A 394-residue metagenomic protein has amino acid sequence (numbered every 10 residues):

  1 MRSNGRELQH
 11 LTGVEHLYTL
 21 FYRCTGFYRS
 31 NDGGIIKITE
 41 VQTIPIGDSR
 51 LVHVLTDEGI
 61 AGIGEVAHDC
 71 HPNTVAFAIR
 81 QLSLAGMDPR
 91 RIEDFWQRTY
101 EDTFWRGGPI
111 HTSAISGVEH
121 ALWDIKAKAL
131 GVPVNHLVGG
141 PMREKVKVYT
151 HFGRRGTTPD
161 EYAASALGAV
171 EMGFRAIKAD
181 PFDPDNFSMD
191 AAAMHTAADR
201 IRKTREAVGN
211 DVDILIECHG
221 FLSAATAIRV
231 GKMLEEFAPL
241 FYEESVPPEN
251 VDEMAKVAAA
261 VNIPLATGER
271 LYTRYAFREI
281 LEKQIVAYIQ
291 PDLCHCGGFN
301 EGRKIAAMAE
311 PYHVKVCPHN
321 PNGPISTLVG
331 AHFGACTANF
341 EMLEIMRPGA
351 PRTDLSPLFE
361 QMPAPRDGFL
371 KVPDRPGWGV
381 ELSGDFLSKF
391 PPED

Functional and structural regions predicted by a protein language model:
L8-H10, H16: Cationic, low-complexity basic patches in intrinsically disordered or flexible, solvent-exposed regions
G33-I63, A67, T74, T353-S356: Structured beta-strand/loop patches that form or line metal/cofactor-binding pockets in enzymes
L55-L130: Metal- or metallocofactor-binding catalytic centers and their adjacent structured scaffolds across diverse enzyme
G59, V118, G131, I177 (+6 more regions): Conserved, mostly hydrophobic/aromatic
L82, R91-D94, K232, A238 (+2 more regions): Shared catalytic-loop signature of beta/alpha-barrel
E119-R155: Glycine-rich, aromatic-flanked loop segments that form ligand/cofactor-binding clefts across common enzyme folds
K145, Y149, G153-A260: Metal-dependent enolase-superfamily TIM-barrel catalytic cores that perform enediolate-based chemistry
